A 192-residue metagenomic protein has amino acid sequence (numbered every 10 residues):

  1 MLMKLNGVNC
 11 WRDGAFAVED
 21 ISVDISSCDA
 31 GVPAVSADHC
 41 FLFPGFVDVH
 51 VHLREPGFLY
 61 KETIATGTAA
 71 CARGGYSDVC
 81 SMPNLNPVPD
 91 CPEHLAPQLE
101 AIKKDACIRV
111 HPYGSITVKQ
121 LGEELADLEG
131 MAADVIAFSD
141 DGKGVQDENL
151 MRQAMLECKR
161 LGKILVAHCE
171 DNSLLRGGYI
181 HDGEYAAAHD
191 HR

Functional and structural regions predicted by a protein language model:
M1-P33: N-terminal metal-binding scaffold of metallo-dependent hydrolase/deaminase domains
G31-L42: Active-site metal-binding motif and surrounding structural segment of the metallo-beta-lactamase
C40-D105: Metal-associated gating/positioning segment near the N- to mid-region
V49-E62, L85, H111-E124, G142 (+1 more regions): Active-site mouth loops of central-metabolism enzymes
A65-P89, D105-V118, A132-Q146, G162-E170: Divalent metal-dependent hydrolysis catalytic cores, especially in the metallo-beta-lactamase
G74-Y76, E100-R109, N172-R192: Active-site gating loops and adjacent loop-to-helix segments of metal-dependent hydrolytic enzymes
V88-P97, L121, G144-E157: Active-site-adjacent beta->alpha loops and helix N-cap segments on the catalytic face of soluble alpha/beta enzymes
C91-L95, Q120-E129, L175-H181: Distinct, well-ordered alpha-helical segments
